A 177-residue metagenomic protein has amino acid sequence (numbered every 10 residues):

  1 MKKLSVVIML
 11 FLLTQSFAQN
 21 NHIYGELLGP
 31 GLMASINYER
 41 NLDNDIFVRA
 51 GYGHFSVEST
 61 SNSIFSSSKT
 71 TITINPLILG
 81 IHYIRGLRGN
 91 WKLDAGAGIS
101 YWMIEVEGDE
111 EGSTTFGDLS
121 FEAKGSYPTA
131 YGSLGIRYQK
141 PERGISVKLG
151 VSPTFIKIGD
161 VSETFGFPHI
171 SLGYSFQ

Functional and structural regions predicted by a protein language model:
M1-N21, F176: Bacterial Sec-dependent N-terminal signal peptides
Q19-G31, F47-S56, S146-K157: Transmembrane beta-strand segments that form the barrel wall of outer-membrane beta-barrel proteins
L32-I36: Short N-terminal binding/cap micro-motifs at the start of the first secondary-structure element
E39-I145: Gram-negative (and chloroplast) outer-membrane scaffold detector with strong preference for beta-barrel transmembrane
N75, P153-V161, Q177: Outer-membrane beta-barrel porins/channels
Y127-Y131, K148, E163-F167: Residues forming well-ordered secondary-structure scaffolds
T164-Q177: Outer-membrane beta-barrel "beta-signal"
